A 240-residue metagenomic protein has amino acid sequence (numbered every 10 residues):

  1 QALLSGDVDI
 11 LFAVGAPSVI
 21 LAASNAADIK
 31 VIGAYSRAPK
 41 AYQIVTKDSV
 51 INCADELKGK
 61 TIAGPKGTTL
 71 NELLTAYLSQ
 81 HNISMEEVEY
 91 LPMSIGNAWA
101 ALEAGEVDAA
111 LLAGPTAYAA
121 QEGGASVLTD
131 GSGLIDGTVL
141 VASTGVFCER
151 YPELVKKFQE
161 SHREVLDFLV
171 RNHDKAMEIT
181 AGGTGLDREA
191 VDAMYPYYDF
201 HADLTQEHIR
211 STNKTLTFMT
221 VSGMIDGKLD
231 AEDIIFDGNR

Functional and structural regions predicted by a protein language model:
Q1-I83, Y90-P92, D108-G114, S126-I135: Short, glycine-/small- and polar/acidic-enriched structural segments that line small-molecule recognition paths
A2, E56, A100-A101, K157 (+1 more regions): Structural preference for long, well-ordered alpha-helical segments within the folded cores of structured domains
P17, E87-L91, G96-T180: Pocket-lining segment of extracytoplasmic ligand-binding domains
A23, S79, Q121, G182 (+2 more regions): Short polybasic/polar patches that bind polyanions
S84-M85, I225: Conserved H-loop
E149-M224: Secondary-structure end/capping motifs
T217-R240: Conserved C-terminal helix/tail region of periplasmic/extracytoplasmic solute-binding proteins
